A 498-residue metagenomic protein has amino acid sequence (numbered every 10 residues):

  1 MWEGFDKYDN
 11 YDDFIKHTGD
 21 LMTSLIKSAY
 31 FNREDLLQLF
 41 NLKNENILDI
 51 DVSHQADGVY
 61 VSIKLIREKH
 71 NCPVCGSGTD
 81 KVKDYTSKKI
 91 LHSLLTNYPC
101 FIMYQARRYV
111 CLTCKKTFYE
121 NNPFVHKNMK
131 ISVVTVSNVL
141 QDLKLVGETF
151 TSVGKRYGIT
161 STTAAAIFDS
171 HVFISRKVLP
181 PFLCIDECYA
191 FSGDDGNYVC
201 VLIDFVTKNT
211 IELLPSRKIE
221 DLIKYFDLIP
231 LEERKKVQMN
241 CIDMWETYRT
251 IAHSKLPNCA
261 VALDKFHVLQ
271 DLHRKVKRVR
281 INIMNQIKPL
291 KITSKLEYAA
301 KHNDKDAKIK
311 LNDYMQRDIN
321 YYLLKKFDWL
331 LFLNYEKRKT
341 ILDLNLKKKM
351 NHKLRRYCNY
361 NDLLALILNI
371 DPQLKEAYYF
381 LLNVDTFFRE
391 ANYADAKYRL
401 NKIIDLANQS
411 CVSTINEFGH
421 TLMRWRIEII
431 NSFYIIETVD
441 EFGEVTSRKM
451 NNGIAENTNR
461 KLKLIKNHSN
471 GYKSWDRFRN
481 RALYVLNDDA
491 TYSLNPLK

Functional and structural regions predicted by a protein language model:
W2-E3, F14-H17, L65, K69 (+11 more regions): Acidic/histidine-rich catalytic cores and adjacent linkers of DNA breakage/strand-transfer/modification proteins
W2-F5, D12-I15, G76, K89-D194 (+1 more regions): Short, positively charged, Gly/Tyr-enriched micro-motifs that form contact patches at catalytic or ligand/partner
W2-N122: Short, conserved DNA-binding cores of transcription-related domains
V61, C72, C111, V153 (+5 more regions): Short, conserved catalytic/metal-binding motifs centered on acidic residues
N128-I131, T210-E233, M239: Active-site beta-loop-alpha junctions of metal-dependent nucleic acid enzymes, especially the RNase H-like/DDE
Y157-T160, H171-V172, M244, V279 (+1 more regions): The DNA-recognition helices of helix-turn-helix-type DNA-binding domains
Y198-C200, R274-N285: Short, surface-exposed amphipathic charged segments that create phosphate/polyanion-binding patches used for binding
N258-R274: Inter-helix linker motif
